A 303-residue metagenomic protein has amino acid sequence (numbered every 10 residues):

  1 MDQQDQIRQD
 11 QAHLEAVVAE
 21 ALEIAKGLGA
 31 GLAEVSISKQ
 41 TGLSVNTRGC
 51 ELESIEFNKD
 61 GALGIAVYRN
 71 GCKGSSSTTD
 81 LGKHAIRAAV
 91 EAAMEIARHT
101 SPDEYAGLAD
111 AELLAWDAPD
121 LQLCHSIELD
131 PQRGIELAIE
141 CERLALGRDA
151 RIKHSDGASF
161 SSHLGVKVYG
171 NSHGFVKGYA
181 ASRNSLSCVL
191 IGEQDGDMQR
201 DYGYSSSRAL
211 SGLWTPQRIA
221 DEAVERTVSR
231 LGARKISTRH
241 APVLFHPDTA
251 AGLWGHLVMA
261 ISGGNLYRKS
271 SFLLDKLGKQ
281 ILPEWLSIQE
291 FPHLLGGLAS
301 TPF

Functional and structural regions predicted by a protein language model:
M1-T301: Active-site bordering "gate/hinge" segments that shape substrate access to catalytic or cofactor-binding pockets
